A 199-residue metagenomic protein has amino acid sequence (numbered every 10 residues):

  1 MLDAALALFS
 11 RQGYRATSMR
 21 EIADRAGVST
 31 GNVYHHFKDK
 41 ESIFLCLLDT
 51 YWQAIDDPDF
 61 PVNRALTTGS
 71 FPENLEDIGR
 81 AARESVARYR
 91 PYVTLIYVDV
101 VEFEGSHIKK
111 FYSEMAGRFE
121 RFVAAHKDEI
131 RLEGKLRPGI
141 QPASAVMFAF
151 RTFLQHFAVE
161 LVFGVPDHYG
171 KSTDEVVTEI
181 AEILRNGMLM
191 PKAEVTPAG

Functional and structural regions predicted by a protein language model:
M1-F9, A82, L184: Short hydrophobic clusters on alpha-helical segments that form packing/core surfaces in small helical domains
A4-S42, C46-L47: Helix-turn-helix
F37, V98-E104: Short helix-capping/turn signature of helix-turn-helix
C46, F60-P91, I96, P142-A149 (+2 more regions): Hydrophobic alpha-helical connector segments
D49-S70, V159-S172: Short, flexible, glycine-rich and Lys/Arg-enriched loop motifs at helix boundaries that contact anionic partners
E84-R88, L95, G105-E133, S144-M147 (+2 more regions): Amphipathic alpha-helical packing segments from all-alpha helical-bundle domains
R137-L161, T173-N186: Hydrophobic alpha-helical segments that form the core of small-molecule binding pockets and/or dimer interfaces
N186-G199: C-terminal effector-binding regulatory domain of bacterial HTH transcription factors
